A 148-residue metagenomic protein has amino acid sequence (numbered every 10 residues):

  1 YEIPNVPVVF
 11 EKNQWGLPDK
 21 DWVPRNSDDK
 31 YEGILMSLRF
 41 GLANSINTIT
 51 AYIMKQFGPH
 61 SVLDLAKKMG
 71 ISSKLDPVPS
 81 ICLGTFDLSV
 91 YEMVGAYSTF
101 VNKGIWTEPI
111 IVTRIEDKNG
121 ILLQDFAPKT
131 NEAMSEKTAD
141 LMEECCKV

Functional and structural regions predicted by a protein language model:
Y1-G33, E108-I121: Short, glycine/proline-biased beta-turn/loop segments that scaffold the active-site neighborhood
Y1-P4, F40, Y52-I53, L65 (+3 more regions): Structural recognition of the beta-strand scaffold that forms the well-ordered cores of secreted hydrolase catalytic
E2-P18, F40-I49, V90-V94: Short charge-dense sequence patches
I3, G33, S37, T48 (+5 more regions): Extracytoplasmic
V6-V9, I34, A43-N47, K55-K74 (+2 more regions): Glycine-rich, acidic and aromatic/proline-enriched surface loops and short helix-turn segments that act as binding
G16-N26, G58-G95, I111: Mid-domain, small-residue-enriched loop/turn segments at the edges of structured enzyme/sensor domains
D21-D29, S37-R39, T48-M54, V78-G84 (+1 more regions): Second-shell loop/turn segments in exported
N44, S89-G95, T99-V148: A penicillin-recognizing enzyme superfamily signal
